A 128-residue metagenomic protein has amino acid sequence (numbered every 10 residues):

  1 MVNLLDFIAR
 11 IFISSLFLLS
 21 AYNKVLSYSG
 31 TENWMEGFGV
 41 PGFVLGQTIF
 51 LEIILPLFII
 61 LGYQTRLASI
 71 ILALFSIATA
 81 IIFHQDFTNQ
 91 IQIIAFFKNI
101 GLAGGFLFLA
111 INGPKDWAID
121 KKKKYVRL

Functional and structural regions predicted by a protein language model:
M1-L26, N33, G42-F50, I54 (+1 more regions): Extended, low-polarity transmembrane helix blocks
